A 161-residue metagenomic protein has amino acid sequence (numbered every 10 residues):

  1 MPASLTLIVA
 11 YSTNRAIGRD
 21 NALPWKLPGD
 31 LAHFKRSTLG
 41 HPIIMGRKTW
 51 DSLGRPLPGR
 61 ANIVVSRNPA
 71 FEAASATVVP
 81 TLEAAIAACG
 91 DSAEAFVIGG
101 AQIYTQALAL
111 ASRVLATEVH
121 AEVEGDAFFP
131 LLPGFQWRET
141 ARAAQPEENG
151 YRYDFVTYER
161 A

Functional and structural regions predicted by a protein language model:
P2-A161: Flexible, gly/pro- and Lys/Arg-enriched active-site loops
